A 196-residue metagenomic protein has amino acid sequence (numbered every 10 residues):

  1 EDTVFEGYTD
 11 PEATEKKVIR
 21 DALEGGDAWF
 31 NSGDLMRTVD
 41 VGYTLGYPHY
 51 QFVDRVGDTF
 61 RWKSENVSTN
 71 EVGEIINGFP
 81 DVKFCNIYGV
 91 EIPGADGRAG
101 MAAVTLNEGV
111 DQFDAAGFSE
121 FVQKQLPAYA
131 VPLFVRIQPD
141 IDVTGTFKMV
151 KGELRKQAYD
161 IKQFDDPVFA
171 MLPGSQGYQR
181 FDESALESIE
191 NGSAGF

Functional and structural regions predicted by a protein language model:
D2-A130, P139-D140, G145-M149, E153-K156: AMP-binding/adenylate-forming catalytic core of the ANL superfamily
L126-M149, D166-S193: AMP-binding/adenylate-forming catalytic domain of the ANL superfamily
Q157-F169: A short, polar/charged loop-to-alpha-helix boundary motif
